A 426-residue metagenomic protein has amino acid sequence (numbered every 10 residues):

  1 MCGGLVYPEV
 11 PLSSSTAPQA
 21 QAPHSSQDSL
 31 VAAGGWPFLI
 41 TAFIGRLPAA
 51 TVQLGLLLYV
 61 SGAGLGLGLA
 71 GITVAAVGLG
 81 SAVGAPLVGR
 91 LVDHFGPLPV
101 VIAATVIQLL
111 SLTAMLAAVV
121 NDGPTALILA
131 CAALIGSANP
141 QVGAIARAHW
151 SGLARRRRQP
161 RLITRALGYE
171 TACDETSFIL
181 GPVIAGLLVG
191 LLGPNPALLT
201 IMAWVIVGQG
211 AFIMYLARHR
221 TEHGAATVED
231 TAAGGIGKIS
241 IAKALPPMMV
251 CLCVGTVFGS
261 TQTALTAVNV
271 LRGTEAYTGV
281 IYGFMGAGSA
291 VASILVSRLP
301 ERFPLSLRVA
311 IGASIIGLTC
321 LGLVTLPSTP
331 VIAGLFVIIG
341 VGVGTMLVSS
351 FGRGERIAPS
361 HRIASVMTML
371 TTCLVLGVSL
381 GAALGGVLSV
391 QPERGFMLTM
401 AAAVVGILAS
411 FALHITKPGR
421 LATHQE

Functional and structural regions predicted by a protein language model:
Q21-A82, G234, K238-I281: Helix-loop boundary and gating motifs at the non-cytosolic
F43, T125-V142, L252, I332-T345: Hydrophobic core of transmembrane alpha-helices in multi-pass small-molecule transporters, especially MFS/SLC-type
G84-P97, V189, A292-L305, S389: Helix-to-loop junctions at the C-terminal end of transmembrane segments in multipass secondary transporters
V106-D122, I315-P327: C-terminal ends and interior cores of transmembrane alpha-helices in multi-pass membrane transporters/permeases
L134-D174: Cytoplasmic helix-loop-helix junction between adjacent transmembrane helices in 12-TM secondary transporters
P140-R155, L265, T345-A358: Intracellular juxtamembrane helix-capping segments at the cytosolic ends of symmetry-related transmembrane helices
L307-L347: C-terminal transmembrane helical hairpin of 12-TM major facilitator-type secondary transporters
H361-P392: A late C-terminal transmembrane helix in Major Facilitator Superfamily
